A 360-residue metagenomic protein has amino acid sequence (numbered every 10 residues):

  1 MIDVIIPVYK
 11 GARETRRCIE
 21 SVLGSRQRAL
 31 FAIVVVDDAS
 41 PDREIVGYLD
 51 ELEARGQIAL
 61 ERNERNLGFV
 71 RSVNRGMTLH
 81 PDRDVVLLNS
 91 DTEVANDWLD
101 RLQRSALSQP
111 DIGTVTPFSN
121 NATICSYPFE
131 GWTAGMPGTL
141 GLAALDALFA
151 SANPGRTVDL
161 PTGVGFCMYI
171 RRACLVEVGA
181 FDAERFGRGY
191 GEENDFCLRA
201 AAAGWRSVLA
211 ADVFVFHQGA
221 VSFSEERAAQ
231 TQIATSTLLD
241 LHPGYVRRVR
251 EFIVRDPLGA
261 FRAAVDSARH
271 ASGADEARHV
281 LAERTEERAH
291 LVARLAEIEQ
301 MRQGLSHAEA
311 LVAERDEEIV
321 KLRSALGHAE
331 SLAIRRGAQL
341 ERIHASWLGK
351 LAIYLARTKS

Functional and structural regions predicted by a protein language model:
I2-E14, C18, S25-R26, V36 (+1 more regions): A conserved hydrophobic helix/loop-capping motif in glycosyltransferases and polysaccharide synthases
L23-R62: Acidic donor-binding segment of Leloir-type glycosyltransferases
N63-H80, N96: Glycine-rich, basic loop-to-helix element that forms the pyrophosphate-binding segment of sugar-nucleotide handling
V70, N121, A134-A173: A recurrent flexible, glycine/aromatic-enriched loop bordering the glycosyltransferase active site that acts as
V85: Short aromatic/hydrophobic "clamp" motif used to bind/position activated sugar donors
E93-A134: Conserved donor NDP-sugar-binding/catalytic core segment of glycosyltransferases
D97-Q103, D159-G179, E184-F216: A short, conserved alpha-helix in the catalytic core of glycosyltransferases
G244, E251-S360: Boundary detector for helix-to-coil junctions that initiate low-complexity/charged tails
